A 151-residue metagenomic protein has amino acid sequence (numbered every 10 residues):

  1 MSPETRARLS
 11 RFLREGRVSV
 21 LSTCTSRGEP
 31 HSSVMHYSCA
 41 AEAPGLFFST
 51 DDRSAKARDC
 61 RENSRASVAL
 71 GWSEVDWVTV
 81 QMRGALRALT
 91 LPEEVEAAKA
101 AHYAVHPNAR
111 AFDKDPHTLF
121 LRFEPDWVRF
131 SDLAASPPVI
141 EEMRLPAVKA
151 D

Functional and structural regions predicted by a protein language model:
M1-S19, R144-D151: Extreme N-terminal tail/first-helix region
T5-R8, K56, A98: Hydrophobic alpha-helical segments typical of transmembrane helices and their membrane-interface/capping positions
G16-D52, R58-C60, A66-W72, T79-M82: Short beta-strand segments
R17-V18, R65, P107, V128: Generic structural signal for secondary-structure transition and capping sites
T50-S54, N63-A69, A98-R110: Short acidic (Asp/Glu) patches
S54-K56, V75, S136-P138: Short, surface-exposed beta-strand-loop junctions and turns on beta-sheet-rich folds
V78-D151: Charged, gly/pro-rich active-site loop segments
